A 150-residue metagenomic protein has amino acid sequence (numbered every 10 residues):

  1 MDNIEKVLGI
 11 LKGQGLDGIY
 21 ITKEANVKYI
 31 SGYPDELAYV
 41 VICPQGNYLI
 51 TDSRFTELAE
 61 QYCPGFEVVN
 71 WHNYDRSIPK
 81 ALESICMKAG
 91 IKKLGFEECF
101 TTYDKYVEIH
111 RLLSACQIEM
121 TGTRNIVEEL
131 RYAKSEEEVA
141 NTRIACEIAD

Functional and structural regions predicted by a protein language model:
M1-Y48, P79, S84-G90, R111 (+1 more regions): Terminal domain-start leader segments
I21-T22, V69-N73, T121-N125: Conserved beta-strand termini and adjacent loop/short-helix elements that scaffold enzyme active sites in alpha/beta
T22-E24, T51-S53, H72, F96-T101: Structural motif
V27-K28, E57, T102: Glycine-rich nucleotide phosphate-binding loop and flanking beta-alpha elements of Rossmann-like dinucleotide-binding
G32-Y33, Q61-Y62, Y106-H110: Short amphipathic alpha-helical segments
E36-Y39, F66-E67, L112-L113, E138-A140: Short, hinge-like loop/turn segments at secondary-structure boundaries
D52-K80, S84: Compact, glycine/acidic-enriched structural inserts
S77-D150: Flexible, acidic/His-enriched mid-domain "rim/lid" segments that flank
